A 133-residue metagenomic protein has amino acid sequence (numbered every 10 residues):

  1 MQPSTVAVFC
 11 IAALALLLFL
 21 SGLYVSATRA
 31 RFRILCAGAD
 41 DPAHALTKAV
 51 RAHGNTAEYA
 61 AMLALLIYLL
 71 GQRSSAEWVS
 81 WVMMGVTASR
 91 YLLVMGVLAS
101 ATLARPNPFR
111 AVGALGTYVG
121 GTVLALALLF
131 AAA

Functional and structural regions predicted by a protein language model:
Q2-I34: N-terminal signal-anchor transmembrane alpha helix
C10, V50-H53, V82-G85, F109-G116: Physicochemical signature of membrane-embedded alpha-helices that form the seven-helix bundle of GPCRs, emphasizing
L14-L18, G85-R90: Alpha-helical transmembrane segments of multi-pass membrane proteins
L23-R51: Cytosolic, membrane-interface loops and tails of multi-pass inner-membrane proteins
G54-I67, G121-T122: Core segments of transmembrane alpha-helices that mediate helix-helix packing or line hydrophobic substrate/ligand
I67-S89: Short alpha-helical packing/oligomerization segments
L92-G120: Interfacial loop-to-transmembrane junctions
L124-A133: Juxtamembrane boundary at the C-terminal end of a transmembrane helix
